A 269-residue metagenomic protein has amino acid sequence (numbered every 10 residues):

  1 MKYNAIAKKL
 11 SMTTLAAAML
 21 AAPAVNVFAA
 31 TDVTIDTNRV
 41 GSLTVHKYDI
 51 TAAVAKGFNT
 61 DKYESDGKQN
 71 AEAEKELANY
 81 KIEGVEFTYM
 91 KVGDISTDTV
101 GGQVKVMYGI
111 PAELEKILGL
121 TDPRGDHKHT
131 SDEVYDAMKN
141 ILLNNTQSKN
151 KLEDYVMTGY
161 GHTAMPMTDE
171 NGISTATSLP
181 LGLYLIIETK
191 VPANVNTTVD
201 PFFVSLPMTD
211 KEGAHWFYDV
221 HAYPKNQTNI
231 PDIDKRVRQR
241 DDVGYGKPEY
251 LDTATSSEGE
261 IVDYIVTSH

Functional and structural regions predicted by a protein language model:
K2-H269: Solvent-exposed loop/turn and edge beta-strand elements of beta-rich ligand-binding domains
